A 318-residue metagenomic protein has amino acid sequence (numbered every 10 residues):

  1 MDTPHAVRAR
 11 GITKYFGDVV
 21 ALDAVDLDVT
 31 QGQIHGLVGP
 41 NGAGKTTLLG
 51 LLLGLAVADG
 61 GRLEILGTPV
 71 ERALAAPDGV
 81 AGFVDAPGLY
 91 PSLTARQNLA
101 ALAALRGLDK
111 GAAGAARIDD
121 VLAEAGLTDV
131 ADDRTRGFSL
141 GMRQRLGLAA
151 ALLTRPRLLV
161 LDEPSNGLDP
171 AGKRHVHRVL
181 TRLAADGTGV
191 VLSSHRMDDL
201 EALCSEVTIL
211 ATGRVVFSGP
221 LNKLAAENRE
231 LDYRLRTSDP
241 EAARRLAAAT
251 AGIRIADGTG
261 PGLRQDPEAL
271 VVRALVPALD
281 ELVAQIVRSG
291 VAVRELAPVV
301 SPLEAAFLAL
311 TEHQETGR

Functional and structural regions predicted by a protein language model:
T3, A274-R318: C-terminal coupling/interaction segments
P4-V7, K14-A211: ABC transporter nucleotide-binding domains
T13, V70, P77, R96 (+5 more regions): Alpha-helix N-cap/helix-start and coil->helix boundary motif
A81, D85, L192, L235 (+3 more regions): Small/polar loops that bind or transfer phosphate-bearing groups
H177-R273: ABC transporter nucleotide-binding domain
